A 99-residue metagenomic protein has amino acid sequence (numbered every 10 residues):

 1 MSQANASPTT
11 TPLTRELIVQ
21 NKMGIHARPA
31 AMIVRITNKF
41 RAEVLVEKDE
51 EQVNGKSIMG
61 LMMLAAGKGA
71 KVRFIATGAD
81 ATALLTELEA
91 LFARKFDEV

Functional and structural regions predicted by a protein language model:
S2-P12, K71-R73, D80-V99: C-terminal binding/interaction regions
T10-N21: Short amphipathic
E16-I18, V46, Q52, E89: Preference for short coil/turn "hinge" residues that link or interrupt alpha-helices
V19-N21, D49, G60, F92-K95: Glycine-rich, flexible loop/turn motifs
I25-A27, A31-T82: Amphipathic, hydrophobic secondary-structure cores in small proteins
